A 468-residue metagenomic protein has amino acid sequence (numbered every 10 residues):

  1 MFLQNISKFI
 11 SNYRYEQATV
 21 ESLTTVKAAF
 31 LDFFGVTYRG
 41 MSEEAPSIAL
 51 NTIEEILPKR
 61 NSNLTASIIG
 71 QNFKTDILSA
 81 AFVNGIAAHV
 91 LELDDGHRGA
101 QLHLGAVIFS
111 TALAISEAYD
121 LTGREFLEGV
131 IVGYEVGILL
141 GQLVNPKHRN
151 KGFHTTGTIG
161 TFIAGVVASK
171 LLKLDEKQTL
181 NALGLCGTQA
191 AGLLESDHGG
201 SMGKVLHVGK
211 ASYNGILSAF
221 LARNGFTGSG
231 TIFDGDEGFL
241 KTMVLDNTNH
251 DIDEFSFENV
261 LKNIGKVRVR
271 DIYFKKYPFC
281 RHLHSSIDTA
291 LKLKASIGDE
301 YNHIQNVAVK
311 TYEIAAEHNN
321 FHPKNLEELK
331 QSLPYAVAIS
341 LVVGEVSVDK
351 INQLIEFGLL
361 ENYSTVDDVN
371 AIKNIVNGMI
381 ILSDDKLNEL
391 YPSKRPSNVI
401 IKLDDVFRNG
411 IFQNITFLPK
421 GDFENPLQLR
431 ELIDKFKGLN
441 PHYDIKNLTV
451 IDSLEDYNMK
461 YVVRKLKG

Functional and structural regions predicted by a protein language model:
M1-Q101, G203-Y213, F220-G468: Terminal-appendage/accessory-domain detector
L23, K27, L31, I108 (+3 more regions): Hydrophobic face of alpha-helices
R39-G40, A112-Y119, G165-L171, S218-A222 (+1 more regions): Well-ordered alpha-helical scaffold segments within catalytic/enzyme domains
N84-Q142: Hydrophobic alpha-helical hairpins/lids featuring a short glycine-rich hinge
A88, V107-F109, A114, V136 (+3 more regions): Short connector loops/turns at beta-strand edges and beta->alpha or beta->beta junctions
R98-G105, F153-T158, K276: Short helix-coil transition sites and intra-membrane helix breaks within transmembrane domains of multi-pass
A106-L113, G160-V166, Y213-L217, L283-S285 (+1 more regions): Well-ordered alpha-helical segments within folded domains of soluble proteins
E117-I216, T231-D236: Glycine-rich, mobile lid/loop segments that gate access to catalytic sites or pores
